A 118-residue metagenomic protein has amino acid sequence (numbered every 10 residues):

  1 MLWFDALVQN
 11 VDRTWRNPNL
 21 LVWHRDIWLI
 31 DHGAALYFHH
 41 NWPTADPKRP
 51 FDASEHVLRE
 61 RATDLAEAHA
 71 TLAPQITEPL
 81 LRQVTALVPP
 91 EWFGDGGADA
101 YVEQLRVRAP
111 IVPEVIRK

Functional and structural regions predicted by a protein language model:
M1-K118: Phosphate/dinucleotide-binding and metal-coordinating scaffold of catalytic cores in nucleotide-dependent enzymes
